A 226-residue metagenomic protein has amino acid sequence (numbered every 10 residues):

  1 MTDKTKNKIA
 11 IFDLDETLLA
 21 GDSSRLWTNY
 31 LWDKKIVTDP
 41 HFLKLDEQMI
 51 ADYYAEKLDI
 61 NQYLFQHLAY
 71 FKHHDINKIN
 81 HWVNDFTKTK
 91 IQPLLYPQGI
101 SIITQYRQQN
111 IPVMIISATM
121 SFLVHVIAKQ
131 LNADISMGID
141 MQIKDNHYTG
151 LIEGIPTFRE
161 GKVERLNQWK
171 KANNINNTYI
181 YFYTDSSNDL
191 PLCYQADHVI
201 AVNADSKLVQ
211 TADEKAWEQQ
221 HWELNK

Functional and structural regions predicted by a protein language model:
M1-A55: Active-site neighborhood of HAD-like aspartate-dependent phosphohydrolases
T2, N7-K8, H81, K88-K226: C-terminal cap/substrate-recognition subdomain and adjoining C-terminal extension of metal-dependent phosphatase-like
D22, H74, G161: Conserved active-site and cofactor/substrate-binding residues in soluble primary-metabolism enzymes
Y30-L31, M49-D52, Q66, Y70 (+3 more regions): Residues that form generic nucleotide/phosphate-binding pockets
I36, M49, Y53-L58, I76-N77 (+2 more regions): Conserved alpha/beta cores of soluble small-molecule-handling proteins
E47-F65, D145-N146, L166: N-terminal-biased segments
Q62-Q98: Metal-dependent phosphoesterase signature
